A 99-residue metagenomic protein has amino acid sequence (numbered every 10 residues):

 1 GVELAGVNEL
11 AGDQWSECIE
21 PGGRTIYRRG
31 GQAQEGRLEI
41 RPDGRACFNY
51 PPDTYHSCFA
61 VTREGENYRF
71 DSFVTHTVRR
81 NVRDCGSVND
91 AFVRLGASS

Functional and structural regions predicted by a protein language model:
G1-E35, R41-S99: Lipid interaction determinants
